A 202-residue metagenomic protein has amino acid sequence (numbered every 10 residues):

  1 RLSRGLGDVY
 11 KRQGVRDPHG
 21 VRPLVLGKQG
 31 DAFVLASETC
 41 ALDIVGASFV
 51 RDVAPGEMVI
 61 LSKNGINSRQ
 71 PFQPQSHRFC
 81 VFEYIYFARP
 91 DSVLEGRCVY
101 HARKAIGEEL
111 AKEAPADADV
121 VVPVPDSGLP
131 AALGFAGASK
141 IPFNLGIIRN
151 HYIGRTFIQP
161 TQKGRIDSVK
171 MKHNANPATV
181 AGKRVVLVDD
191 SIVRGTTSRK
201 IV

Functional and structural regions predicted by a protein language model:
R1-Y10: Single conserved hydrophobic/aromatic residue that forms the stacking wall/gate of nucleotide- or nucleobase-binding
G14, V50-D52, N176-T179: Replace "in large, NTP-powered and nucleic-acid-processing enzymes" with "in large, NTP-powered factors and other
F33-S37, L42-G46, L61-D117, G154: Active-site-facing substrate-recognition patch
V59, L110, V121, F135: Conserved hydrophobic/aromatic pocket- or pore-lining residues that grip, position, or stack substrates in active sites
D117-S127: Short glycine-rich phosphate-binding loop at a beta-alpha junction
K140-V185, G195-R199: Short, glycine/charge-rich flexible loops or terminal/linker lids adjacent to PRPP-binding catalytic cores
